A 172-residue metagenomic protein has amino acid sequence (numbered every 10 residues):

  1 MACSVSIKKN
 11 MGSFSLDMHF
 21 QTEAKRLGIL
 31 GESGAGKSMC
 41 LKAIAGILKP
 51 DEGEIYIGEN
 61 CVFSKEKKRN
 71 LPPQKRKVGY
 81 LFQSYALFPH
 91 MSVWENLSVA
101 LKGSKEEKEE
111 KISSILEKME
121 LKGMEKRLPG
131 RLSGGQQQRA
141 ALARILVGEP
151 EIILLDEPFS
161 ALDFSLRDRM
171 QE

Functional and structural regions predicted by a protein language model:
N60-K65, E106-M124: Conserved ABC ATPase "signature" region
V62-G79: ABC ATPase NBD coupling module
M91-A100: Short coil-to-helix segment of the ABC ATPase nucleotide-binding domain corresponding to the Q-loop/switch region
L128-L132, Q136-Q138: Conserved ABC ATPase signature
L142: Hydrophobic anchor residue at the start of the ABC signature
V147-E151: A short, proline-enriched helix->beta-strand linker immediately N-terminal to the Walker B motif in ABC-type P-loop
I153-E157: Catalytic Walker B motif of ABC-type/P-loop ATPase nucleotide-binding domains
